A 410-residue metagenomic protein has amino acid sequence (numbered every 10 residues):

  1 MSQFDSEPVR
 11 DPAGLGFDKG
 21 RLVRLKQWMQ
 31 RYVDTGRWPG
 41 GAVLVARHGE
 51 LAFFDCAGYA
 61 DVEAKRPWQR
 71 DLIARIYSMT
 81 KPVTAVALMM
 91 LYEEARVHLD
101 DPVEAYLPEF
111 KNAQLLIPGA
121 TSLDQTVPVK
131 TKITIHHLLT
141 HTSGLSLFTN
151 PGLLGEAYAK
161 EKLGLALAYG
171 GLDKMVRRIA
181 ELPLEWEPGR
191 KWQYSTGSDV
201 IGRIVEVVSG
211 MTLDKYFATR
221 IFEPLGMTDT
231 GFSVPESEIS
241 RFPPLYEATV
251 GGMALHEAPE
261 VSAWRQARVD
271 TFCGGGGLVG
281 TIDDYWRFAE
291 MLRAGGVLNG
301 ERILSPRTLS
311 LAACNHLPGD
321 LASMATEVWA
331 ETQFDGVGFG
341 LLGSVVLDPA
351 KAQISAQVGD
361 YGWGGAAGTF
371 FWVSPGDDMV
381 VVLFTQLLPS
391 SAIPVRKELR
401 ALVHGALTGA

Functional and structural regions predicted by a protein language model:
Q3, A105, A113-S355: Short, surface-exposed loop or secondary-structure junction motifs that flank catalytic or metal-binding residues
F4-E7, A13-I76, R96-H98, N112-D124 (+4 more regions): Short, conserved catalytic-motif segment at the N-terminal edge
D18, K81, T281: Short, conserved phosphate/pyrophosphate- and ester-handling motifs at nucleotide-, phospho-/glycolipid
V23-Q30, G49, I73-Y106, S198-E206 (+2 more regions): Active-site SXXK
C56-G58, P259, T385: Short clusters of small/polar residues that mark proteolytic maturation junctions
D360, A367-G376: Short, surface-exposed beta-strand/loop micro-motifs that present aromatic residues
F371-W372, D378-L387: Short, well-ordered beta-strand elements
Q386-A410: Generic C-terminus detector
